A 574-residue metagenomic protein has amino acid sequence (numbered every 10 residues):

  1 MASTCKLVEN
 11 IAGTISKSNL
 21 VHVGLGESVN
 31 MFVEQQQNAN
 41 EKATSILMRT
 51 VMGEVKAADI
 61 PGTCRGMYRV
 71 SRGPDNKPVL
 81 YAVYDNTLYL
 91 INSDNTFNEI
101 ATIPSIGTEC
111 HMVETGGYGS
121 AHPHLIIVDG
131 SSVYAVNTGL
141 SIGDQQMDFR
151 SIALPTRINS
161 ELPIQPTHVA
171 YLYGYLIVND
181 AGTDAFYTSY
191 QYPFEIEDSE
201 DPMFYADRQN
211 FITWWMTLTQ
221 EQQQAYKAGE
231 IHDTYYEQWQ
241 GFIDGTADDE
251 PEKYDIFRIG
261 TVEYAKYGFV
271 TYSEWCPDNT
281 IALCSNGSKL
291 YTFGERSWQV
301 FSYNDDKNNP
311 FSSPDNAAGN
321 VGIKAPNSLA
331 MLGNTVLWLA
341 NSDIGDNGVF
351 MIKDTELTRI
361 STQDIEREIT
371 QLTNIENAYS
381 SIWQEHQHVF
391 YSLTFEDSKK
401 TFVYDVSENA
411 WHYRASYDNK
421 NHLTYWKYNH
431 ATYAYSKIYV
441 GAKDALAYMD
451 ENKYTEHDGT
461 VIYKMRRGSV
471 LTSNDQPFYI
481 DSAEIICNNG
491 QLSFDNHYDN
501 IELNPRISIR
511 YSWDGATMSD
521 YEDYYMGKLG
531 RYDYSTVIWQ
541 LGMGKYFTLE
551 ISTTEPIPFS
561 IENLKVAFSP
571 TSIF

Functional and structural regions predicted by a protein language model:
M1-N98, P104-A121, N320-T335, S342-F574: Beta-sheet repeat architectures centered on beta-propellers
K56-T63, A101-G107, M147-A206, T213 (+2 more regions): Beta-propeller and closely related beta-pinwheel folds
M67, V133, D144-Q146, V169 (+4 more regions): Generic beta-strand hydrophobic packing signal
T87-S93, Y134-G143, F186-S199, Y205-A206 (+3 more regions): Short beta-strand segments and strand-loop junctions that repeat across beta-rich extracellular domains
D94, D129-S131, V136-D148, D180 (+3 more regions): Acidic/polar residues in short coil/turn loops that connect beta-strands within repeat-based beta-sheet scaffolds
E114-N159: Hydrophobic or amphipathic alpha-helical targeting/insertion segments
D201, D207-N210, T219-Y235, G241 (+1 more regions): Intrinsically disordered, low-complexity coil/linker segments enriched for acidic/polar and small residues
